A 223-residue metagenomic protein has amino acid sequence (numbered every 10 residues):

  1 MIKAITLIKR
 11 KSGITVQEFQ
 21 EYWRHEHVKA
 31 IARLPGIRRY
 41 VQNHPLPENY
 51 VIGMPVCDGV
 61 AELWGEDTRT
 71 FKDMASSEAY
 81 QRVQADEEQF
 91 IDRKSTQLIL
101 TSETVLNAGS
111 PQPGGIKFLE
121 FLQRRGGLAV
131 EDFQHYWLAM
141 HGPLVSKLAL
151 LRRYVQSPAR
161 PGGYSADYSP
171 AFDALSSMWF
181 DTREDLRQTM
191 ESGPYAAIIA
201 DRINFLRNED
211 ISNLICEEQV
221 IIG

Functional and structural regions predicted by a protein language model:
M1-G223: Macromolecular interaction modules
